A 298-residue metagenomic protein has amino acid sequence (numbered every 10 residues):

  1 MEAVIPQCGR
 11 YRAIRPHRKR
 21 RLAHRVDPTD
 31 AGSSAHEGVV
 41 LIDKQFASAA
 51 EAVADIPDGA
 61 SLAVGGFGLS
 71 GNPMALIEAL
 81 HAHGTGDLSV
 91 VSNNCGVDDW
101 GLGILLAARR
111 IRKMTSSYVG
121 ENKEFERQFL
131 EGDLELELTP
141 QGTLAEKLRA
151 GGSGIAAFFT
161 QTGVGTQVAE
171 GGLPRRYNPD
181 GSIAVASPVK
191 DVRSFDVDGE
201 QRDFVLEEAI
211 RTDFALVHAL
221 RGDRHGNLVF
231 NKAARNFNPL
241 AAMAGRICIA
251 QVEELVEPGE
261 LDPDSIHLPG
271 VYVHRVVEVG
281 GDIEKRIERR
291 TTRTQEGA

Functional and structural regions predicted by a protein language model:
Y11, H17, H24-D30: Intrinsic-disorder-associated, low-complexity terminal segments enriched in Asp/Asn/His/Tyr and depleted of Lys/Arg
H36-A298: Conserved alpha/beta enzyme-core scaffold
